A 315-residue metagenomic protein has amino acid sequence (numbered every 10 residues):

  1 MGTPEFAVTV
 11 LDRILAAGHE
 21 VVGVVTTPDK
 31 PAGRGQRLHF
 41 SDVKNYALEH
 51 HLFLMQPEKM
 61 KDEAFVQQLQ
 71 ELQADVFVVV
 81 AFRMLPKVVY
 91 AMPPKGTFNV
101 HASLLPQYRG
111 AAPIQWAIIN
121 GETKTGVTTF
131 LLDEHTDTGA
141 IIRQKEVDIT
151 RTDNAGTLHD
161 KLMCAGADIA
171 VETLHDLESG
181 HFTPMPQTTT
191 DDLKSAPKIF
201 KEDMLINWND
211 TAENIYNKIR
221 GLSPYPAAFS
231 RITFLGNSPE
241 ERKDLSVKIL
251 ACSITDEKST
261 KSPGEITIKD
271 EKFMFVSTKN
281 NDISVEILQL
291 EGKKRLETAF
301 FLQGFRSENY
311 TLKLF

Functional and structural regions predicted by a protein language model:
M1-R34: N-terminal Rossmann-like dinucleotide-binding module
T3-F6, E58-K61, A81-M84, T255: Short beta->alpha connector loops
V8, D12-A16, V66-Q70, K87 (+1 more regions): Amphipathic, non-transmembrane alpha-helical secondary structure
A17, T27, V76-K198, E202: Donor/substrate-binding cores of folate-linked one-carbon enzymes
E20, H51-F53, G96: Conserved beta-strand segments of alpha/beta enzyme cores
P31-D75: N-terminal glycine-/serine-/threonine-rich beta1-alpha1-beta2 phosphate-ribose binding loop of Rossmann-like
T190-F315: Internal anion-binding site segments
